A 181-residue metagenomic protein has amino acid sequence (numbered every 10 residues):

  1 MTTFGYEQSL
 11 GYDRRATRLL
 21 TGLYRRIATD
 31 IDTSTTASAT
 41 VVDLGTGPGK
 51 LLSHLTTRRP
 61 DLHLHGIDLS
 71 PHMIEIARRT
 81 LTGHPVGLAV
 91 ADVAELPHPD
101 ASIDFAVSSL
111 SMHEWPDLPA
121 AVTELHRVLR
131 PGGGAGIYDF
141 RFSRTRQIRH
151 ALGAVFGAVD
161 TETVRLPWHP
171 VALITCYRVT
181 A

Functional and structural regions predicted by a protein language model:
M1-T35, K50-H54: Conserved class I S-adenosyl-L-methionine
V42-L44, P48-E95: Class I SAM-dependent methyltransferase SAM/SAH-binding core
A94-F105: A short acidic, Gly/Pro-enriched loop at the edge of an enzyme's catalytic core that lines a small-molecule cofactor
F105-P116: A short SAM/SAH-binding and catalytic strip from SAM-dependent methyltransferases
P119-P131: A short glycine-rich, Lys/Arg-flanked "PGG" loop and its adjoining helix->strand segment in the class I
G133-D139: Conserved beta-strand signature within the Rossmann-like core of class I S-adenosyl-L-methionine
R144-V155: Short alpha-helix
G157, L166-A181: Core SAM-dependent methyltransferase catalytic element
